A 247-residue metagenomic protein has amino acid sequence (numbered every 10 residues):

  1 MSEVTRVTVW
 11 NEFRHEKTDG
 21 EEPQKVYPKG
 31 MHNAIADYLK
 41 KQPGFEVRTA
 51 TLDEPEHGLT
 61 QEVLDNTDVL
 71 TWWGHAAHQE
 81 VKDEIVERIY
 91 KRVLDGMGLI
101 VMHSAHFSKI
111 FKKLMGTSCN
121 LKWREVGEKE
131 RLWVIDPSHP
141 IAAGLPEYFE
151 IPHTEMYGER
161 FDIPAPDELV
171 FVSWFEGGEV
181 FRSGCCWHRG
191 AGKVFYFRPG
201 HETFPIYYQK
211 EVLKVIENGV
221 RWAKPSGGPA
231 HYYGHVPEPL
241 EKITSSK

Functional and structural regions predicted by a protein language model:
S2-E21: Short beta-strand segments enriched in small/hydrophobic residues
S2-V4, E125, R189-K247: Extracellular ligand-binding/catalytic regions of CAZymes and related secreted enzymes and adhesion modules
E12, W73-H75, G200, K224: Cell-envelope and extracellular/periplasmic
G20-V26, Y207-K210: Short, solvent-exposed loop/turn segments at secondary-structure boundaries
Q24-S108: Helical hinge/lid and interdomain linker segments adjacent to catalytic or ligand-binding clefts that mediate domain
E46-R48, D65, L121-R198, Y233-H235 (+1 more regions): Catalytic beta-strand/loop cores that center a nucleophilic Ser/Cys/Thr and support acyl-enzyme chemistry
A77-L145: A glycine-rich, often tryptophan-bearing local segment used as a flexible ligand/cofactor-contacting loop or short
